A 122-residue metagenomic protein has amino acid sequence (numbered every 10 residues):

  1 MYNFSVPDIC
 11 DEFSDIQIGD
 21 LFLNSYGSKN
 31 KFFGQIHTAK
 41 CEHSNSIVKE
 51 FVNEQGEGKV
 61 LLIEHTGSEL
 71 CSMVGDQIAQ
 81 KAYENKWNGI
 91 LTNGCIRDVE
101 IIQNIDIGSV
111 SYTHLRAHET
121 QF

Functional and structural regions predicted by a protein language model:
M1-Q35: Intrinsically disordered, low-complexity regions enriched in acidic/Ser/Thr/Pro/Gln residues
S28-F32, V52-G56, Y83-E84, I101-Q103: Solvent-exposed alpha-helices and their adjacent loops that cap or buttress functional pockets in soluble metabolic
Q35-C41: Short amphipathic
N45-F51: Surface-exposed ligand/attachment interfaces on beta-rich extracellular proteins
F51-K81, N85-N93: Extracellular/luminal Protease-associated
G67-S68, C95-V99, L115: Acidic, glycine-rich active-site loops and adjacent beta-strand->loop/helix elements that engage anionic groups
Q103-L115: Short, hydrophobic/π-rich interface segment
H114-F122: Single conserved hydrophobic/aromatic residue that forms the stacking wall/gate of nucleotide- or nucleobase-binding
